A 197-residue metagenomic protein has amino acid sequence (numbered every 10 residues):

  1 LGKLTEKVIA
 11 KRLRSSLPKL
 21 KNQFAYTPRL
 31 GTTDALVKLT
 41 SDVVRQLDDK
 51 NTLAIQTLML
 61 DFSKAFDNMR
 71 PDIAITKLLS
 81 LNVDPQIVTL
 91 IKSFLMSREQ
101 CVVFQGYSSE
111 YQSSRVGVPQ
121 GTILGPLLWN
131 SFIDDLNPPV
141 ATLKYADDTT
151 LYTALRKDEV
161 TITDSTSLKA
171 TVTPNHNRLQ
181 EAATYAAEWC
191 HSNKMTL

Functional and structural regions predicted by a protein language model:
L1-V118, T153: Conserved pre-catalytic core of RNA-dependent polymerases
E6, A54-T57, A141-L143, D148 (+1 more regions): Beta-sheet entry/capping signal
V8-L13, L36-D48, L168-K194: Inter-domain linker/hinge segments that demarcate the starts of reverse transcriptase and RNase H-type modules
I9-F24, D48, P126-D164: Active-site palm subdomain of RNA-directed nucleic acid polymerases
T27-P28, Y145-D148, T153, E188-L197: Non-catalytic, peripheral interaction segments enriched in hydrophobic/basic residues
F62-L81, D134, P138, T150-H191: Catalytic palm subdomain of template-directed nucleic-acid polymerases, centered on the conserved carboxylate motif
G121, G125: Short, conserved phosphate/pyrophosphate- and ester-handling motifs at nucleotide-, phospho-/glycolipid
